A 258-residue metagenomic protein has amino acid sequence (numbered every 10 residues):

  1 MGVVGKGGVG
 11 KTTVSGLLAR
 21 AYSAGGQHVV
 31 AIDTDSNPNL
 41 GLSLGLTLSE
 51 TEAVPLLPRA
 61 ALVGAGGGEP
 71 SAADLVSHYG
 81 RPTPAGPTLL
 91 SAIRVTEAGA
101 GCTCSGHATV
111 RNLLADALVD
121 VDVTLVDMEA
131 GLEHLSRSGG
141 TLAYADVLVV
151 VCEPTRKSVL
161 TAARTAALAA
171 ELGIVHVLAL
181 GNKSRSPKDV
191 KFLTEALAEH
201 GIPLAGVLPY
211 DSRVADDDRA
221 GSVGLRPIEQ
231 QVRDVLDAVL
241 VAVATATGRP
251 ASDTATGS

Functional and structural regions predicted by a protein language model:
M1-S36: Walker A/P-loop phosphate-binding motif and the immediately C-terminal alpha-helix
S23-A85: N-terminal phosphate/diphosphate-binding loop that engages ATP/GTP or pyrophosphate donors across diverse enzyme folds
S36-N37, V95-E97, A130-L132, T155-K157 (+2 more regions): Conserved nucleotide-binding/hydrolysis micro-motifs of P-loop NTPases
S91-A92, V150-E153, A179-N182: Conserved beta-strand segments of the P-loop GTPase G domain that flank and frequently precede/overlap
A92-T103, L113-S136: Switch II (G3) loop of P-loop NTPases
N112-V123, S136-R156: Inter-motif core of Ras-like GTPase G domains
M128, A145-L148, N182: Glycine-rich phosphate-binding loops of nucleotide-dependent enzymes
L168-S258: C-terminal lobe/tail of nucleotide-utilizing enzymes
